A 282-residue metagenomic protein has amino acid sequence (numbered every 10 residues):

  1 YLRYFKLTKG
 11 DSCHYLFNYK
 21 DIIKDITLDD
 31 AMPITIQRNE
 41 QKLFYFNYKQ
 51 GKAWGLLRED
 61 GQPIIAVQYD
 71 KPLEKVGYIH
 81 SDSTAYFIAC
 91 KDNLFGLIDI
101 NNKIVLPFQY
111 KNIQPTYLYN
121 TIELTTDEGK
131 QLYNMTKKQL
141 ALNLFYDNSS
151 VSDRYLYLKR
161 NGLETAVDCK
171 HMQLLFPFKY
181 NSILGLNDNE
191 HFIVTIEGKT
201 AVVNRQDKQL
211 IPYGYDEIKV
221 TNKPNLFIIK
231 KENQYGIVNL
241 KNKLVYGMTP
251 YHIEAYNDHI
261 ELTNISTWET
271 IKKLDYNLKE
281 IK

Functional and structural regions predicted by a protein language model:
Y1-K282: Residue-level detector of conserved, function-critical positions
